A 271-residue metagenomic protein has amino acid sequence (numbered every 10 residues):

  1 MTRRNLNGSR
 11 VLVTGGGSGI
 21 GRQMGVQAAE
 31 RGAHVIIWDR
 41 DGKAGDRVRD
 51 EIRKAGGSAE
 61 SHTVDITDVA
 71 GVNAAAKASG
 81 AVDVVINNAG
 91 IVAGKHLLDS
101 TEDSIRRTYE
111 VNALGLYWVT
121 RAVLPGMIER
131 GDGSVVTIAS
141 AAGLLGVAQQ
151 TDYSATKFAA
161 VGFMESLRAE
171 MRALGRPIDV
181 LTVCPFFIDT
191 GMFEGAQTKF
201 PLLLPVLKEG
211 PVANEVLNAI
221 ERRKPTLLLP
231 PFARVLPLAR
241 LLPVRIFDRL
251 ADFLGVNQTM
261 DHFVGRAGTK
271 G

Functional and structural regions predicted by a protein language model:
R10, G17-S18, D41: Conserved glycine-rich cofactor-binding loop
G42, T63-A74, E102: The beta1-alpha1 cofactor-binding region of Rossmann-like NAD(H)/NADP(H)-dependent oxidoreductases
N88-A93: Conserved NAD(P)H cofactor-binding loop of Rossmann-fold oxidoreductase domains
H96-L97, T101-R106: Substrate-binding pocket helix/loop in short-chain dehydrogenase/reductase
T120, T156: Active-site helix of classical SDR
S140: Residue(s) in the substrate-gating loop at a strand-loop-helix junction that position the organic substrate next
E170-A233: SDR active-site lid
